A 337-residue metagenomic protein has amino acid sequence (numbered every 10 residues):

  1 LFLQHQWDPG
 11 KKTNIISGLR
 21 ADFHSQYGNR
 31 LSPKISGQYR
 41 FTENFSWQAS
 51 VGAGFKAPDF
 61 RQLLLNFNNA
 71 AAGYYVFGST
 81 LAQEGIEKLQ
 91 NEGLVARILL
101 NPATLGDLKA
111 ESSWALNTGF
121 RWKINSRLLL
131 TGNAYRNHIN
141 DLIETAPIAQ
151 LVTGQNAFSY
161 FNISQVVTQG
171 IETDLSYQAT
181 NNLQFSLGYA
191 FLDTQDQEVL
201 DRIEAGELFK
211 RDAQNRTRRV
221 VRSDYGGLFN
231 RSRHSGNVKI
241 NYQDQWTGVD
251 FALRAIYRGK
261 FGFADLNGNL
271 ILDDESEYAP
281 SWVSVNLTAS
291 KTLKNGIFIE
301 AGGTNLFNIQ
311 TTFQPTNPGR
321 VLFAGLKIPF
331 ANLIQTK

Functional and structural regions predicted by a protein language model:
L1, N29-L31, S112-L116, R136 (+4 more regions): Residues that define the transmembrane beta-barrel architecture of outer-membrane proteins
L1-Q38, L183-Y189, I299: Surface-exposed extracellular loop regions of Gram-negative outer-membrane beta-barrel proteins
L3-W7, I35-Y39, T118-W122, I171-Y177 (+6 more regions): Residues on the lipid-exposed face of transmembrane beta-strands in outer-membrane beta-barrel proteins
D8-K11, T131-I139, G154-A264, N295 (+1 more regions): Gram-negative outer-membrane beta-barrel transporters
S17-A21, A49-A53, Q62, G132-R136 (+3 more regions): Transmembrane beta-barrel strands of outer-membrane/channel proteins
Y27-P33, R61-N66, L142-A149, N156 (+4 more regions): Outer-membrane beta-barrel translocator domains and adjoining extracellular loop/strand segments of Gram-negative
R40, T80-F158: Membrane-embedded beta-barrel scaffold of Gram-negative outer-membrane proteins
A49-G52, D224-K337: Conserved C-terminal beta-signal and adjacent last beta-strands/turns of outer-membrane beta-barrel proteins
